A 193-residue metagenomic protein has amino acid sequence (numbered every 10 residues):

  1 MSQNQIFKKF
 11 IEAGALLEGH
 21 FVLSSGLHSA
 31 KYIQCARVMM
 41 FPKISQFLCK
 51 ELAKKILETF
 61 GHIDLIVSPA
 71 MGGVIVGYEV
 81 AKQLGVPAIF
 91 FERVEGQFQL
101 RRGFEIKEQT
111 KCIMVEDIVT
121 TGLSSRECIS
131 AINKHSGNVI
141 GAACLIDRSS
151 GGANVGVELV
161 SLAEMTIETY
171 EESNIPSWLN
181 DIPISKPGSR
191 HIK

Functional and structural regions predicted by a protein language model:
M1-K193: PRPP-associated nucleotide enzymes
